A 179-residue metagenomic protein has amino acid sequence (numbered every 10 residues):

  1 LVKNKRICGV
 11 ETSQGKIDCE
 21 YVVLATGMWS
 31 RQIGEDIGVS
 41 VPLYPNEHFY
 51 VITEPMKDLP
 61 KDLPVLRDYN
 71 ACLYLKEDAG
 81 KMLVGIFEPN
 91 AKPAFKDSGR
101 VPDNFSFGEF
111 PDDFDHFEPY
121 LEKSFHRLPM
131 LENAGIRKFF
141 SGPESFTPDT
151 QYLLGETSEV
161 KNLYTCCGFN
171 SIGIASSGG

Functional and structural regions predicted by a protein language model:
L1-D113, P119-E132: Flavin-dependent oxidoreductases
N70, A79, P111-G179: C-terminal catalytic lobe of FAD-dependent flavoproteins
